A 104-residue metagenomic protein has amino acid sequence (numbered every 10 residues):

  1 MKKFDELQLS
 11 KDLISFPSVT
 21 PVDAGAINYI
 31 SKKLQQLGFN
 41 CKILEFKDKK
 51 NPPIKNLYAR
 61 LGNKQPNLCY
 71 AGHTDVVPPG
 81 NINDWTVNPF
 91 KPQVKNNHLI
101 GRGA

Functional and structural regions predicted by a protein language model:
K2-R102: Acidic/His- and Gly-rich active-site-bordering loop/insert found across diverse amide/peptide-bond hydrolases
